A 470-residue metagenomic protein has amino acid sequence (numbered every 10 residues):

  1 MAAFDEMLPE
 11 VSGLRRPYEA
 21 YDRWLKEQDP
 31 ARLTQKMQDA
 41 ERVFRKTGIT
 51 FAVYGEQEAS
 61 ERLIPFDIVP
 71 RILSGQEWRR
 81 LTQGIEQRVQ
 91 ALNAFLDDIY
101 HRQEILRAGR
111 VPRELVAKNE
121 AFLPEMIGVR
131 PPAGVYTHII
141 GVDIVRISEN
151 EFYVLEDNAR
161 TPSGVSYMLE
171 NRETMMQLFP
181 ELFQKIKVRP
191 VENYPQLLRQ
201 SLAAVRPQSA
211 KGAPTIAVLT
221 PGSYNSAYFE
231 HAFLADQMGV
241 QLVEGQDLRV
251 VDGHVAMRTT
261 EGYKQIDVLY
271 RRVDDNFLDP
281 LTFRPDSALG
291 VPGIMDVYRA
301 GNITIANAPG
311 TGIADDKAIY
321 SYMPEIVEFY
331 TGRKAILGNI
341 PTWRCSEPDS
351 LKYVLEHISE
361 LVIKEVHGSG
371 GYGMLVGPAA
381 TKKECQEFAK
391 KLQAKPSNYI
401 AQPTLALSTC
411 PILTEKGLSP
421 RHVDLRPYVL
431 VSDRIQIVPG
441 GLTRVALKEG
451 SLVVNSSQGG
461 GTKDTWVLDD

Functional and structural regions predicted by a protein language model:
M1-D470: Preference for protein termini
